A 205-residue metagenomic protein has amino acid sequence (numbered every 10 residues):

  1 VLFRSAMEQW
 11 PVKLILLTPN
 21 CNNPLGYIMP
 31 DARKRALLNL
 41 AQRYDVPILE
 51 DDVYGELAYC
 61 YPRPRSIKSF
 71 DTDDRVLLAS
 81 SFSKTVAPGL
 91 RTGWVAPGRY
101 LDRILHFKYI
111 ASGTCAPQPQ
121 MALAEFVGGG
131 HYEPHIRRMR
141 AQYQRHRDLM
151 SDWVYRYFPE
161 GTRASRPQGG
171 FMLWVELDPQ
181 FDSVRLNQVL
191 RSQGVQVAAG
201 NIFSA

Functional and structural regions predicted by a protein language model:
V1-A205: PLP-dependent class I/II
